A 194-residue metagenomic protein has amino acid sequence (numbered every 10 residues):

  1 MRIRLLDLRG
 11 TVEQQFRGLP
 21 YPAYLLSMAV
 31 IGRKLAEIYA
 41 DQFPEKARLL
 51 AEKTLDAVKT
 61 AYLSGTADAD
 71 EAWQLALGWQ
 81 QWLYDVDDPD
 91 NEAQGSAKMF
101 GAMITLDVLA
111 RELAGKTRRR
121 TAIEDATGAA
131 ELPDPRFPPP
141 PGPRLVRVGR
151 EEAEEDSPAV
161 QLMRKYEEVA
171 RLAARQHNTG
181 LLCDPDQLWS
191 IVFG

Functional and structural regions predicted by a protein language model:
R2-A170, T179-D184, V192-F193: Structured binding/interaction patches within domain cores
W189: Extracellular/lumenal carbohydrate-interaction signature centered on repeated Trp-anchored short motifs
